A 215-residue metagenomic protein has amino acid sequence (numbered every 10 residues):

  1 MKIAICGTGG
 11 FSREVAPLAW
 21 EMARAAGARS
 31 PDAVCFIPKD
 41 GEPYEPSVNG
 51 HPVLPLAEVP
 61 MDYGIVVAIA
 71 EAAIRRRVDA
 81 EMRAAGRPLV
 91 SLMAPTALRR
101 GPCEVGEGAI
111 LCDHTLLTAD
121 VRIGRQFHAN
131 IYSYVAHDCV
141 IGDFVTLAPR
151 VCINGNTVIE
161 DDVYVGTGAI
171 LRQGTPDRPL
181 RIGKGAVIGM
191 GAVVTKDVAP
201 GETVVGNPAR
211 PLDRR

Functional and structural regions predicted by a protein language model:
M1-W20: Glycine-rich adenosine-cofactor-binding loop
K2-I3, A33-V34, D62-V66: Short active-site oxyanion
F11, A70-A73, R210: Short glycine-rich anion-binding loops that position phosphate/pyrophosphate groups of nucleotides and phosphorylated
A16-L18, V48, R77-E81, I123 (+1 more regions): Short amphipathic alpha-helical segments
A25-Y44: NAD(P)-binding Rossmann-fold cofactor-contacting core
G41-L98: Phosphate-bearing ligand-interacting subdomains that bind or position ATP/ADP/UDP/GDP/NAD(P) or nucleotide-linked
L92-L212: Structural signal for interior beta-strand "rungs" in well-ordered beta-sheet cores of soluble enzyme domains
